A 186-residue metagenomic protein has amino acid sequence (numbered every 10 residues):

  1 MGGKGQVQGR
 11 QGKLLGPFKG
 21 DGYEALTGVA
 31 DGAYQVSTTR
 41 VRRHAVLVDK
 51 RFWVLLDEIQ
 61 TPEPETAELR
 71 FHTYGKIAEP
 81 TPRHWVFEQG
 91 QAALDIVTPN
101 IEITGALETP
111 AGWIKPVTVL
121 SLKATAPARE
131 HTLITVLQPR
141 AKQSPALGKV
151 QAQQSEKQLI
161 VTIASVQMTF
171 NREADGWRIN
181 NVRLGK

Functional and structural regions predicted by a protein language model:
M1-K186: CBM-like, beta-strand-rich accessory domains located in the C-terminal region of large, secreted polysaccharide-active
